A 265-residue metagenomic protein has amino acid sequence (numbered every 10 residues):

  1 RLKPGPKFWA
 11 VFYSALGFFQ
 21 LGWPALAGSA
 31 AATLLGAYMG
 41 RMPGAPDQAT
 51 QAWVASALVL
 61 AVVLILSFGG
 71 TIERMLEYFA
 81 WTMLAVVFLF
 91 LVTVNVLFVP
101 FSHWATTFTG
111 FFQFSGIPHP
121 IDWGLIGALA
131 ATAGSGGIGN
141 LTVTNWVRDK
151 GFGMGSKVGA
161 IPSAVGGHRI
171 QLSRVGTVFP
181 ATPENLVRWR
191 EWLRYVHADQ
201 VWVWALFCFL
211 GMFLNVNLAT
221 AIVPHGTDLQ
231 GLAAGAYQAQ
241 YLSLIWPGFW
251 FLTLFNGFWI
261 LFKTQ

Functional and structural regions predicted by a protein language model:
R1-F8, A31-A45, G70-M75, P224-I245: Flexible loop linkers connecting adjacent transmembrane helices in multi-pass alpha-helical membrane transporters
P4-F18, W53-V59, P118-A130, F209 (+2 more regions): Select transmembrane alpha-helical segments in multipass membrane proteins
K7-G44, A55-S56, T264-Q265: Hydrophobic transmembrane alpha-helices that form the core helical bundles of multi-pass secondary transporters
A37, R41, L60-W81, V94-F101 (+1 more regions): Membrane-water interface regions at transmembrane-helix termini and the short interhelical loops of multi-pass membrane
A85-I121, I126-N145: Hydrophobic alpha-helical segments and their helix-loop junctions in multi-pass secondary transporters
I121-W123, T182-F209, Q238-W259: Membrane-water interface at loop-to-transmembrane-helix junctions
V143, V147-R148, G153-C208: Junctions where cytoplasmic loops transition into the N-terminal start of transmembrane alpha-helices in multi-pass
S173, T177-A181, N185-V187, C208-Y237: Extracellular/periplasmic helix-exit of transmembrane alpha-helices
